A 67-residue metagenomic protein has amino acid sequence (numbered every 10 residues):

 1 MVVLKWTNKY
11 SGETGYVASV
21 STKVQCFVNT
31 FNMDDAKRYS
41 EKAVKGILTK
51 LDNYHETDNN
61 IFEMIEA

Functional and structural regions predicted by a protein language model:
M1-N32: Short aromatic-glycine-(Arg/Gly/Cys) micro-motifs in beta-strand/loop hairpins
M33-A67: Short, mixed-charge low-complexity intrinsically disordered segments
